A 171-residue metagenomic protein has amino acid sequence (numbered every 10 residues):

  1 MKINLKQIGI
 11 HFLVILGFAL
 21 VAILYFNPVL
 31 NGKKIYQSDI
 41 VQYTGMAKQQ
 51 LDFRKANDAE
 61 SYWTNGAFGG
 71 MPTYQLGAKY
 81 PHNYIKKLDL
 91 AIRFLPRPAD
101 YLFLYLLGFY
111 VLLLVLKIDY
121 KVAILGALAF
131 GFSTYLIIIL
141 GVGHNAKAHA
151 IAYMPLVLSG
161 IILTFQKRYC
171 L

Functional and structural regions predicted by a protein language model:
M1-Y25: Start-transfer (signal-anchor) and selected internal transmembrane alpha helices of multi-pass inner/ER membrane
K2-I10, D89-R97, I118, V142 (+2 more regions): Juxtamembrane/transmembrane-helix boundary motifs in multi-pass membrane proteins
Q7-I15, P98, L102, A123: Residue-level signature of transmembrane alpha-helical entry/exit and packing/kink sites in multi-pass membrane
A22-L112, L128-P155: Membrane-interface coil-to-helix junctions
F26, L113-L114, I162, Q166: Membrane-water interface at transmembrane helix exits
L113-F132, C170: Transmembrane-helix signature of polytopic, membrane-embedded enzymes that assemble or transfer cell-envelope glycans
V157-L171: Membrane-interface transmembrane helices that cradle and orient dolichyl/undecaprenyl
